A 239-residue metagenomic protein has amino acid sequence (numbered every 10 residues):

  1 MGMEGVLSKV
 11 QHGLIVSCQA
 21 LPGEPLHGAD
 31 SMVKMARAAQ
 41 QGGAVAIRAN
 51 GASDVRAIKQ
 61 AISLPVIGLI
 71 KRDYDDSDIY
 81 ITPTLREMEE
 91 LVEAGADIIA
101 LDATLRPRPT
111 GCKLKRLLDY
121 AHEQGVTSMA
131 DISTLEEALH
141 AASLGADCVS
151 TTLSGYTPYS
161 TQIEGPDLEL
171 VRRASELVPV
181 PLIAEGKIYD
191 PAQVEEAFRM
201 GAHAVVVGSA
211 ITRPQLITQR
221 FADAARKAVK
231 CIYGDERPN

Functional and structural regions predicted by a protein language model:
M1-E93, E136-L144, R226: Conserved N-terminal beta1-alpha1 strand-loop-helix module at the mouth
G2-M3, L21-L26, D30, D167-N239: Alpha/beta catalytic cores of nucleotide-metabolism and tRNA/nucleoside-modifying enzymes
G5-K9, V92-E93, D119-H122, R173-L177 (+1 more regions): Solvent-exposed alpha-helices and their adjacent loops that cap or buttress functional pockets in soluble metabolic
H12-C18, I47, V66-I70, I99-L101 (+4 more regions): Hydrophobic faces of well-ordered beta-strands that scaffold small-molecule active sites in alpha/beta enzyme cores
Q19-L21, I70, Y74, A94-R108 (+2 more regions): Glycine-rich phosphate-binding active-site loops on the catalytic face of alpha/beta enzymes
G23-P25, G43, D75-I79, R106-P107 (+3 more regions): Short, flexible loop segments at the rims of nucleotide/cofactor-binding pockets, characterized by
P25-A29, R48-I67, D78-L85, A103-Y120 (+4 more regions): Active-site-adjacent beta->alpha loops and helix N-cap segments on the catalytic face of soluble alpha/beta enzymes
G43, I62-V66, A94-I98, E123-G125 (+4 more regions): Glycine-enriched alpha-helix->loop->beta-strand junction motifs that scaffold or abut catalytic
